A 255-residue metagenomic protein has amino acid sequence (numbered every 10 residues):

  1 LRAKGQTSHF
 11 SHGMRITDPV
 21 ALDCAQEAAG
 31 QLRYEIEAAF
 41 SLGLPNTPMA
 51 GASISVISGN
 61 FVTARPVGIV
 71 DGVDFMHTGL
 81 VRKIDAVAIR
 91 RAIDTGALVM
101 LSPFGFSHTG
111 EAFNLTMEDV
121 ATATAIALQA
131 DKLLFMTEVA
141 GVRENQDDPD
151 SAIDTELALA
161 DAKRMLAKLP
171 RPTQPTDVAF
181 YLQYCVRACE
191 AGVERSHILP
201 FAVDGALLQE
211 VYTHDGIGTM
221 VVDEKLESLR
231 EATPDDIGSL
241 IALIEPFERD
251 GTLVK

Functional and structural regions predicted by a protein language model:
L1-R195, F201, R230-S239, I244 (+1 more regions): Nucleotide/pyrophosphate-binding catalytic subdomain
D147, V211-T213: Short, mixed-charge aromatic SLiMs
E190, R195-S196, V203-Q209, G216 (+1 more regions): Active-site or pore-adjacent capping/gating segments
T213-H214, T219-D235: Conserved N-terminal entry element of GNAT/NAT acetyltransferase domains
T252-K255: Active-site rim helix/loop that mediates acceptor-substrate recognition in acyltransferases
